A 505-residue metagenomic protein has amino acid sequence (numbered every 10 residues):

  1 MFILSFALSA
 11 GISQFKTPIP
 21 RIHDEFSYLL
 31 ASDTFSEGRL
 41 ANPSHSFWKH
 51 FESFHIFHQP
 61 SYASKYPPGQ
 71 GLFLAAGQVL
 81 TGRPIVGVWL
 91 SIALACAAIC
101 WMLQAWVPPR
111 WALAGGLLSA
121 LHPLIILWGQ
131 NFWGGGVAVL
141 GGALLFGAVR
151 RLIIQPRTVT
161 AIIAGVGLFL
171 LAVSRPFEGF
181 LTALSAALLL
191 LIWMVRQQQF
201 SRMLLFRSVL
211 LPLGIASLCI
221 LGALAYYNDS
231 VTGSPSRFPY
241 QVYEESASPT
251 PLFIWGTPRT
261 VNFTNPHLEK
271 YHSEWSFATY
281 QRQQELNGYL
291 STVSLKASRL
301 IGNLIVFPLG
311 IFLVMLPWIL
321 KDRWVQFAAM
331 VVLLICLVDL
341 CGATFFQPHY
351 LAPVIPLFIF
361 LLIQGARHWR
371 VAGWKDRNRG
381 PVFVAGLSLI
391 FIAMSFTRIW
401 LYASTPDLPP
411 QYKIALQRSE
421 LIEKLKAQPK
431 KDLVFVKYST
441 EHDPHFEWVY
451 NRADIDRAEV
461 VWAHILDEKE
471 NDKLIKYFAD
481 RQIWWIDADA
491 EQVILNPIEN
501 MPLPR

Functional and structural regions predicted by a protein language model:
M1-I3, R110, V166, A183 (+5 more regions): Signature aromatic-anchored transmembrane alpha helix within multi-pass, membrane-resident enzymes that catalyze glycan
F2, I99-H122, V139-L140, I154-I163 (+1 more regions): Transmembrane-helix signature of polytopic, membrane-embedded enzymes that assemble or transfer cell-envelope glycans
R83-P108, A143-A148: Transmembrane-helix motifs of polytopic, lipid-linked glycan transferases
L94-A97, L189-L191, R196-Q197, N287-A329 (+1 more regions): Hydrophobic, aromatic-rich transmembrane alpha-helices and their immediate juxtamembrane boundary segments
Q104, L145-I163, L171, R196-Q197 (+1 more regions): Membrane-interface transmembrane helices that cradle and orient dolichyl/undecaprenyl
A112-P123, G147, A164, L168-A172 (+1 more regions): Short helix- or helix-capping micro-motifs that position conserved polar/aromatic residues at function-defining sites
L127-A138, F177: Short acidic/glycine- and proline-prone juxtamembrane loop motifs at membrane-interface regions of multi-pass membrane
R151-I153, V159, L181-L221, A225-Y226: Perimembrane helix-loop-helix junctions
